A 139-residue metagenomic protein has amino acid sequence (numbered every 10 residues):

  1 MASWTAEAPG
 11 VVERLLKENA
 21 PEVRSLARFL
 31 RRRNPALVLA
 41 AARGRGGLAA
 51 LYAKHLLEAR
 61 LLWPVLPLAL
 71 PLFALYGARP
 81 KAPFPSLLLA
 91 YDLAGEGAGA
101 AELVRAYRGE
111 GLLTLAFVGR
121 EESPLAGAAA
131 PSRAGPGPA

Functional and structural regions predicted by a protein language model:
M1-R33, T114: Cofactor-/ligand-binding subdomain signature composed of acidic, glycine-rich, tryptophan-containing flexible loops
R33-A139: Glycine-rich phosphate-binding loops that contact phosphosugars or nucleotide phosphates
